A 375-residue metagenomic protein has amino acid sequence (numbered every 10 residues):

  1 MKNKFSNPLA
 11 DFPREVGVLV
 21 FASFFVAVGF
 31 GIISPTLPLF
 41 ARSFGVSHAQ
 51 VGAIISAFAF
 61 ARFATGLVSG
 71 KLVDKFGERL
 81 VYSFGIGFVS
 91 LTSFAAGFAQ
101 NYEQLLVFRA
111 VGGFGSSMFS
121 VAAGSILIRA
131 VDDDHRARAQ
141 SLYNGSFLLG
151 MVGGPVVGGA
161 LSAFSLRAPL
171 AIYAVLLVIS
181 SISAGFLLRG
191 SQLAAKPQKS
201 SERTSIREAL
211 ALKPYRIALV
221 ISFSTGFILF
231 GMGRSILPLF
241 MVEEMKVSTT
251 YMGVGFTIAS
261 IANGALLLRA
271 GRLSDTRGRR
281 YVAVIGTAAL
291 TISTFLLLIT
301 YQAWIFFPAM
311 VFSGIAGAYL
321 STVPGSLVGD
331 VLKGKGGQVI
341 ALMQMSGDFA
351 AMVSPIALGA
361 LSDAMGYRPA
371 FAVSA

Functional and structural regions predicted by a protein language model:
K2-P13, R189-L219: Juxtamembrane intracellular "pre-TM" segments in multi-pass secondary transporters
T36-H48, S235-T250: Short amphipathic helix-loop junctions that connect adjacent transmembrane helices in Major Facilitator Superfamily/SLC
A41-R42, L72-V73, V157-A163, M241-V242 (+2 more regions): Interfacial helix-cap and linker-helix signal at transmembrane-aqueous boundaries of multi-pass secondary transporters
G45, G77, F98-Q104, K246 (+2 more regions): Helix-breaking motifs and short loop linkers at transmembrane-helix boundaries and internal kinks in secondary membrane
T65-G77, L266-G278, S362-D363: Helix-to-loop junctions at the C-terminal end of transmembrane segments in multipass secondary transporters
L80-F94, Y281-L296: Structural signature of the two symmetry-related core transmembrane helices
T92, E103-V111, W304-F312: Paired small-residue
F108-F147, V331: Cytoplasmic helix-loop-helix junction between adjacent transmembrane helices in 12-TM secondary transporters
